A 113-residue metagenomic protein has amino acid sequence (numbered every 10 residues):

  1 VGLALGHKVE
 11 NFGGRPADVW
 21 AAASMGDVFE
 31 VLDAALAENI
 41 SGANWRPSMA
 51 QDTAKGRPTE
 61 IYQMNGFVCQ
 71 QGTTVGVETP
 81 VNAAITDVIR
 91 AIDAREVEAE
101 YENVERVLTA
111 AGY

Functional and structural regions predicted by a protein language model:
V1-Y113: NAD(P)-dependent Rossmann-like dehydrogenase/reductase catalytic/cofactor-binding core
